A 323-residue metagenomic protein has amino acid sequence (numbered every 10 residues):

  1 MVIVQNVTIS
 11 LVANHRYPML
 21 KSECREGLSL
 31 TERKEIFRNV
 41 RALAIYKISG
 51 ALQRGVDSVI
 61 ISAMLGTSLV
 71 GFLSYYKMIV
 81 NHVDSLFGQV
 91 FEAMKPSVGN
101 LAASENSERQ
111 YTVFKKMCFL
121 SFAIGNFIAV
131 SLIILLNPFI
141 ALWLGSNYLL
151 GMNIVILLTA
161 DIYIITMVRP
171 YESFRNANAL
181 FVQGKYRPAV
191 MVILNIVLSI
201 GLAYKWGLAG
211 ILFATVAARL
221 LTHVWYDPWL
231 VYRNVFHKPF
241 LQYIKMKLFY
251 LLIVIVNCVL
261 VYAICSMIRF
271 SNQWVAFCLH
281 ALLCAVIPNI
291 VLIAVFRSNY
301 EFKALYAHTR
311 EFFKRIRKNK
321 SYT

Functional and structural regions predicted by a protein language model:
M1-P18, A189-L194, L208-W229, V256 (+1 more regions): Hydrophobic alpha-helical transmembrane segments
T8-G55, S97-T112, L230-L248, A307: Interhelical loop/hinge segments that connect adjacent transmembrane helices in multipass membrane
M19-K21, Y76, V80-C118, E172-A177: Helix-loop junctions and terminal segments of transmembrane helices in multi-pass membrane transport/translocation
E32-N39, L43, I61-N81, R109-T112 (+2 more regions): Interfacial/gating helices of multi-pass transporter permease domains
A42, D57-V59, G71-G88, K116-A123 (+1 more regions): Alpha-helical transmembrane segments of polytopic membrane transporters and translocases
Y111-I165, I196-Y204, V254-V259: Alpha-helical transmembrane segments of multi-pass membrane transport and lipid-handling proteins
T159-M191: Membrane-interface junctions at transmembrane-helix termini in multi-pass inner-membrane proteins
K238-P239, Y262-T323: Membrane-proximal transmembrane or re-entrant/amphipathic helices at the cytosolic face
